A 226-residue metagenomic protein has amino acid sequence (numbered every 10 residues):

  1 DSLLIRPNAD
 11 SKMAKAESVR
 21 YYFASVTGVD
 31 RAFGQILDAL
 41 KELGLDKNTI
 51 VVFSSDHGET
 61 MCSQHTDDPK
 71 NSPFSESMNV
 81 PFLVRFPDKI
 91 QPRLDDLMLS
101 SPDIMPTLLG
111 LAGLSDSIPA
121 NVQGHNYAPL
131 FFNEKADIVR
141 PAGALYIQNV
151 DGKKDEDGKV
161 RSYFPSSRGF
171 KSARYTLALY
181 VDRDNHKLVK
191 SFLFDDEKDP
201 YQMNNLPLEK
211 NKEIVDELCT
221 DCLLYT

Functional and structural regions predicted by a protein language model:
D1-L99, L111-N121, K212-D216: Active-site-proximal cap/lid insertion segments
F23-V26, D30-L37, K41, M105-L109 (+6 more regions): Non-transmembrane alpha-helical segments in soluble domains of secreted/periplasmic/extracellular proteins
S55, F86, V181-D182, C222: Short beta-strand segments enriched in hydrophobic/aromatic residues within well-folded beta-rich domains
H57-S63, I90, P102-M105, G110-D196: C-terminal cap/loop subdomain of S1 sulfatases and analogous C-terminal strand-loop tails that border
T66, D182-R183, L206-L208: Residue-level structural signal for beta-strand termini and adjacent loop
Y225-T226: Conserved small/polar residues in nucleotide/adenosyl-binding loops
